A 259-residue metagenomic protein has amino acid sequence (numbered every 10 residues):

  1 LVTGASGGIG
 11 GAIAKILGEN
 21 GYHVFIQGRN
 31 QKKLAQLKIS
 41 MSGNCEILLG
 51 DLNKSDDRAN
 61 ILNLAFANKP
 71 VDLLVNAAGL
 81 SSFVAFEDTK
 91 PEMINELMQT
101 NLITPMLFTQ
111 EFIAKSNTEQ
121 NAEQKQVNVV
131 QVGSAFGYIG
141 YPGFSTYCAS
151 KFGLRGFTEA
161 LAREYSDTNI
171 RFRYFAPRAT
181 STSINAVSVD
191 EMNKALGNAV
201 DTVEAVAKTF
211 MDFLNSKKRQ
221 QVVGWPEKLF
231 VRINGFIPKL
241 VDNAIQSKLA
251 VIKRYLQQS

Functional and structural regions predicted by a protein language model:
S6-G7: Conserved glycine-rich cofactor-binding loop
N20-Q36: Conserved glycine-rich Rossmann-like NAD(P)H-binding loop of the short-chain dehydrogenase/reductase
A77-S82: Conserved NAD(P)H cofactor-binding loop of Rossmann-fold oxidoreductase domains
A85-F86, K90-M98: Substrate-binding pocket helix/loop in short-chain dehydrogenase/reductase
T109, S150: Active-site helix of classical SDR
S134: Residue(s) in the substrate-gating loop at a strand-loop-helix junction that position the organic substrate next
E164-W225: SDR active-site lid
